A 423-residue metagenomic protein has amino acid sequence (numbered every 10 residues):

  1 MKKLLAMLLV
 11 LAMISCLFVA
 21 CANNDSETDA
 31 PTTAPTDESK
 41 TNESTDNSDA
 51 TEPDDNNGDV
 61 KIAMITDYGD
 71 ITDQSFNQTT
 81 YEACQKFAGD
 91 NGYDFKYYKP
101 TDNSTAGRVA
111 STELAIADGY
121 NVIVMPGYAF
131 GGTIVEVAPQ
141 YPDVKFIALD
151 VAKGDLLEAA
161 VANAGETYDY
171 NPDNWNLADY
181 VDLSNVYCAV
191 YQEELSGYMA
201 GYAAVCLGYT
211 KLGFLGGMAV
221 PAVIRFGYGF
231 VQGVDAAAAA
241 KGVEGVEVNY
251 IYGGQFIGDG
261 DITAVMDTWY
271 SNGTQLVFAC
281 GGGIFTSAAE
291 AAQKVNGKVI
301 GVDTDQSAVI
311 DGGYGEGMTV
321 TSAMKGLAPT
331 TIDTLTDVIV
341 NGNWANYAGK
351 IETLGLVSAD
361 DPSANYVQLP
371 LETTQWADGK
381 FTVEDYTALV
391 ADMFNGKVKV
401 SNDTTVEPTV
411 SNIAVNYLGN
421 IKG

Functional and structural regions predicted by a protein language model:
M1-L9: Positively charged n-region of N-terminal signal peptides that target proteins for export
L11-S15: Alpha-helical transmembrane segments
C16-A20: C-terminal motif of bacterial Sec signal peptides marking the signal peptidase cleavage site
N23, D29-G423: A residue-level marker of the well-folded mature domains of exported/periplasmic proteins
